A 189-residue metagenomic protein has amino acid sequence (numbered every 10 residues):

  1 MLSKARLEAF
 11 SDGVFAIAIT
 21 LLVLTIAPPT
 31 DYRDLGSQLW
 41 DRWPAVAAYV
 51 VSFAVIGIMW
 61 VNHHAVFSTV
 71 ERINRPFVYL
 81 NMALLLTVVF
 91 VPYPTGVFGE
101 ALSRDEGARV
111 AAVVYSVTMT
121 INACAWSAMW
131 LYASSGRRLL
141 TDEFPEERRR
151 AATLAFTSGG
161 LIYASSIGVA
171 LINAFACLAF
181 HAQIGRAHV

Functional and structural regions predicted by a protein language model:
L7-P28: The first (N-terminal) embedded transmembrane alpha-helix
S11-V14, V78-V88, R150-G159: Select subsegments of transmembrane alpha-helices in polytopic membrane proteins, especially boundary-proximal
I26-D31, A54-T69, V89-S103: Membrane-helix exit/interface motif
W40-S52, G107-A125: Alpha-helical transmembrane segments
V114-R137, G159: Alpha-helical transmembrane segments of helical membrane proteins, especially in multi-pass transport, channel
S134-G160: Membrane-helix boundary/juxtamembrane motif in polytopic membrane proteins
S158-V169: Hydrophobic, membrane-inserted alpha-helices
A187-V189: Conserved small/polar residues in nucleotide/adenosyl-binding loops
